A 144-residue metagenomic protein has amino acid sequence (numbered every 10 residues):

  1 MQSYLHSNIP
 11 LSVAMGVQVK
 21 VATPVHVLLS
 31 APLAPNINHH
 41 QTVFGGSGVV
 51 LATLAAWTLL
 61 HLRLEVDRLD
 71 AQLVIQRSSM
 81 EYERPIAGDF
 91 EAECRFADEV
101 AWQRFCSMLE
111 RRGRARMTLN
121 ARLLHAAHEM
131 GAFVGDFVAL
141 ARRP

Functional and structural regions predicted by a protein language model:
M1-S30, A34-P35, L69: Non-catalytic linker/capping segments at the edges of enzyme domains
S12-A14, P24, A55, L73-R77 (+2 more regions): Short connector loops at helix/strand junctions that flank enzyme active sites, especially segments positioning acidic
V13-V17, Q76-Y82, R104-C106: Short structured motifs
L29, Q76-S78, A92, M117-L119 (+1 more regions): Hydrophobic residues positioned within well-ordered beta-strands of beta-sheet architectures
A31-L33, Y82, F96, A139: Hydrophobic residues in beta-strands and at strand termini
P32, N36-A56, D70: Hot-dog-fold acyl-thioester-processing enzymes
L59-D98: Hydrophobic beta-strand-centered segment that forms part of the acyl-chain substrate-binding groove
I86-A87, A97-P144: HotDog/MaoC-like acyl-thioester-processing domains
